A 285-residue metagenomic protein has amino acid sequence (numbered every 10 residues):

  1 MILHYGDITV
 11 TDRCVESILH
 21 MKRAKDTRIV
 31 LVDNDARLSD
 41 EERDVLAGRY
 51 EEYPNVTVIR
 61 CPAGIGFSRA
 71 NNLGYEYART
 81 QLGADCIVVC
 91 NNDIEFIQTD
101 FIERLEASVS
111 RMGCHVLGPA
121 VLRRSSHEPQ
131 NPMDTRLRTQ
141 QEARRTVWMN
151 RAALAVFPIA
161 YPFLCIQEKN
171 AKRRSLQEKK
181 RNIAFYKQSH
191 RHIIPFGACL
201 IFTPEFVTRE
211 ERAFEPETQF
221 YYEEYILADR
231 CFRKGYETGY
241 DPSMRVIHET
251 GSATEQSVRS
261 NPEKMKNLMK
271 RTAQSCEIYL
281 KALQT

Functional and structural regions predicted by a protein language model:
D7-M21: Short, well-formed alpha-helical segments that are part of the catalytic scaffolds of diverse glycosyltransferases
I18-A63, Y77-Q81: Acidic donor-binding segment of Leloir-type glycosyltransferases
G83-E95: Short beta-strand-to-loop acidic/aromatic patch adjacent to the donor-nucleotide binding site
D100-V116: Conserved donor-nucleotide/metal-binding helix-loop-beta segment in metal-dependent transferases, i.e., the alpha-helix
L117-P132: Short beta-strand-to-loop element that shapes/binds the nucleotide-sugar donor at the catalytic cleft/hinge
P158-E168, R181-F202: A recurrent flexible, glycine/aromatic-enriched loop bordering the glycosyltransferase active site that acts as
I193-R212, P216-M244: A short, conserved alpha-helix in the catalytic core of glycosyltransferases
Y222-T285: Active-site-adjacent helix/loop segment of glycosyltransferases that harbors family-specific signature motifs
